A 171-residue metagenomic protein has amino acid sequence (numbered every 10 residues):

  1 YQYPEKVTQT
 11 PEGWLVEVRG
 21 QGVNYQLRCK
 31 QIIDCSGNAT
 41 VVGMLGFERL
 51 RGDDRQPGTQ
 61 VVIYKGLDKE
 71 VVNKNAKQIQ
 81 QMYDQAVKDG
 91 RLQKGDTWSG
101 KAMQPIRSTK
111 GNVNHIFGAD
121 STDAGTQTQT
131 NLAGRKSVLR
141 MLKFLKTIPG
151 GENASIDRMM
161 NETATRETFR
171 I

Functional and structural regions predicted by a protein language model:
Y1-V42: Feature captures the FAD/FMN-dependent oxidoreductase FAD-binding
M44, R51-I171: Mobile, glycine/GP-rich and aromatic-enriched active-site lid/loop segments adjacent to catalytic centers
